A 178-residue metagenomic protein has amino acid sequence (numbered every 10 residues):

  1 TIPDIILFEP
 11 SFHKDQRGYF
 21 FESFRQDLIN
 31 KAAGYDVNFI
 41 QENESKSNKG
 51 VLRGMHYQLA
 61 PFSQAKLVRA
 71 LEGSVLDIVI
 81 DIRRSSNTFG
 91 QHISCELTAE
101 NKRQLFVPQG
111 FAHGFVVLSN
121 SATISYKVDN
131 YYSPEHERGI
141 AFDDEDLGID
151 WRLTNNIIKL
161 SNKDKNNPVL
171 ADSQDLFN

Functional and structural regions predicted by a protein language model:
T1-E100, S119-S121, V128-N178: Non-catalytic, conserved peripheral segments adjacent to functional cores
L105, H113-L118: Short beta-strand His + acidic residue motifs that chelate non-heme Fe in jelly-roll/DSBH and cupin folds
